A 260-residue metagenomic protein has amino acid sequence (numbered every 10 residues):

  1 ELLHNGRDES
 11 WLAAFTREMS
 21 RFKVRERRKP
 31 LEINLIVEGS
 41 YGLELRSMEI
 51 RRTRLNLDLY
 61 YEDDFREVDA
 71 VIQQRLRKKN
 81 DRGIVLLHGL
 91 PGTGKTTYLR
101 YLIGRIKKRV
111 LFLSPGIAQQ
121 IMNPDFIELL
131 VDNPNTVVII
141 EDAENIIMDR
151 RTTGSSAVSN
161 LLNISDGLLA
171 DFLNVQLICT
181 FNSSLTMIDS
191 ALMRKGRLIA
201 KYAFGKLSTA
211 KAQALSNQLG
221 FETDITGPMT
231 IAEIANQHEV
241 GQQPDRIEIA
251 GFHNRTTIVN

Functional and structural regions predicted by a protein language model:
E1-E67, Q74-R75: AAA+ P-loop ATPase mechanoenzymes
E67, I106-N133, S155: Short glycine-rich substrate-engagement loop in P-loop NTPases that contacts/grips substrate
N80-Y98: Walker A/P-loop nucleotide-binding motif
Y101, R105: Active-site signature of alpha/beta-hydrolase-fold catalytic machinery across serine- and Asp/Cys-nucleophile hydrolases
R109, N133-V137, D171-I178: Loop/turn-to-beta-strand initiation segments
Q119-I139, A143-I146, S159-L168: Conserved alpha-helical scaffold flanking the Walker A/P-loop in AAA+ ATPase domains
E128, A191, A200-N260: C-terminal alpha-helical "lid" subdomain
E144-R194, A200: Conserved catalytic/switch belt of AAA+ P-loop NTPases
